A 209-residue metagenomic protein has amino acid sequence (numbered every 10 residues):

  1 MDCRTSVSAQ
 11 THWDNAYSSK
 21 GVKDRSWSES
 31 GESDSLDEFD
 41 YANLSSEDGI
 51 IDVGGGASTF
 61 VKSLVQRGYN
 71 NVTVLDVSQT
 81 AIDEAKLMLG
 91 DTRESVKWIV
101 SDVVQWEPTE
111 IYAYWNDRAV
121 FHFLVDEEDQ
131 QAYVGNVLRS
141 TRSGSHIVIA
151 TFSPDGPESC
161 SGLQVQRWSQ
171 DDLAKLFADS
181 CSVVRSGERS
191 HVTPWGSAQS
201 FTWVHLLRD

Functional and structural regions predicted by a protein language model:
M1-E110, L124-N136, H146-D209: Class I (Rossmann-like) S-adenosyl-L-methionine-dependent methyltransferase catalytic domain, capturing the SAM-binding
N116: A conserved beta-strand element that flanks and buttresses the S-adenosyl-L-methionine
A119-F123: Short catalytic micro-motifs in class I SAM-dependent methyltransferases
R139-R142: Short, conserved loop/helix-junction motifs that constitute active-site signature segments in enzyme catalytic cores
